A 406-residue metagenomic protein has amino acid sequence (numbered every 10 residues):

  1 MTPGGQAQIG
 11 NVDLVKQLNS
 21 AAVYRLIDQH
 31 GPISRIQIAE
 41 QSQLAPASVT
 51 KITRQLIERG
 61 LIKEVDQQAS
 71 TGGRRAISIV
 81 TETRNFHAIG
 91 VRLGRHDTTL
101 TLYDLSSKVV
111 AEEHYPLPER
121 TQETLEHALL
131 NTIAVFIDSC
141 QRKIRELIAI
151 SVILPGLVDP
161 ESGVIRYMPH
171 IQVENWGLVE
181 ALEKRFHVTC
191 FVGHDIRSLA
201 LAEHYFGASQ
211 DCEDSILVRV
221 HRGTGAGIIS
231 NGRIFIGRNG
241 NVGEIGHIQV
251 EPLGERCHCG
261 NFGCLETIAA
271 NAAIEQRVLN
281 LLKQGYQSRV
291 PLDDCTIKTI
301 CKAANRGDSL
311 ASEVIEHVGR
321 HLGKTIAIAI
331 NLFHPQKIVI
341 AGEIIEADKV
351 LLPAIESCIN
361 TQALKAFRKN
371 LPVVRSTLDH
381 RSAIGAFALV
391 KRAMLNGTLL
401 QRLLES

Functional and structural regions predicted by a protein language model:
M1-V65, T71-E146, L253, L265-S406: ATP-binding/phosphotransfer module of carbohydrate and carboxylate kinases, centering on a glycine-rich
A88-R92, L147-S151, S215-R219, G225-G227: Short glycine-aspartate micro-motif
D104, P160, I229: Short, acidic, Ser/Thr-enriched surface-loop or helix-capping motifs
V109-D214, V350-T361: Glycine-rich phosphate-binding loop and adjoining helix at the ATP-binding site of ATP-dependent phosphoryl-transfer
E112-H114, R120-L125, E174, A181-S309: Glycine/GP-enriched mid-protein hinge/lid loop-to-helix segment characteristic of carbohydrate kinases
P155-V158, R222-G223, I344: Short glycine-rich anion-binding loops that position phosphate/pyrophosphate groups of nucleotides and phosphorylated
